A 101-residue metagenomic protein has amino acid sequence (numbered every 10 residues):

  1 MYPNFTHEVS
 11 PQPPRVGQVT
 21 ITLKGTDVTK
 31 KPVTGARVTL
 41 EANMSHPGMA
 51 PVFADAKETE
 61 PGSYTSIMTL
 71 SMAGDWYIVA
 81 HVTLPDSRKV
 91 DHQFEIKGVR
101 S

Functional and structural regions predicted by a protein language model:
M1-S101: N-terminal soluble domains immediately following signal/targeting peptides that reside in extracytoplasmic
